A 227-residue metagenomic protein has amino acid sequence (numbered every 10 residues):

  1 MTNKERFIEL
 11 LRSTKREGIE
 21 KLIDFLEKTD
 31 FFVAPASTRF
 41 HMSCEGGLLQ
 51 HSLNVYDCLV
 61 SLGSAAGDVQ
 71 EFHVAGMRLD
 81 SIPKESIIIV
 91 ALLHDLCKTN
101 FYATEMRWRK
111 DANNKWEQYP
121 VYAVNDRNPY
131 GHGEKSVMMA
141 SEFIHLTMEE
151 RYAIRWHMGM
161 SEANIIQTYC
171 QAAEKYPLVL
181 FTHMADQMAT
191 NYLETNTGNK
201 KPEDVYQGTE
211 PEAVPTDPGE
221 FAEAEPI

Functional and structural regions predicted by a protein language model:
M1-D111, W116: Acidic/His-rich, divalent-metal-binding segments that scaffold phosphate/diphosphate chemistry
M1-E17, K21, C58-A75, W156 (+1 more regions): Histidine-centered, transition-metal-coordinating active-site segments
M42-C44, A75-K201: Divalent metal-dependent catalytic cores for phosphoryl transfer on phosphate-bearing substrates
